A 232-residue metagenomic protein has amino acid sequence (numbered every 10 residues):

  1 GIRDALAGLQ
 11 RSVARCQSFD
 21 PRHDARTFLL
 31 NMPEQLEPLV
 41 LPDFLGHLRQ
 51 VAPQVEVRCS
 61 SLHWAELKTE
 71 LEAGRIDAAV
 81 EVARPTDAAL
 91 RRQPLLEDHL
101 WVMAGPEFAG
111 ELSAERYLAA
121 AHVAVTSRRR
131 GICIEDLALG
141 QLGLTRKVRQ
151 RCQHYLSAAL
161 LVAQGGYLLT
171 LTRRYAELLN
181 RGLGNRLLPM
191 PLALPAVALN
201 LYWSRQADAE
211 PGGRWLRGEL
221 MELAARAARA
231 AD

Functional and structural regions predicted by a protein language model:
G1-F19: Alpha-helical "hinge/linker" immediately C-terminal to small N-terminal DNA-binding modules
Q17-F28, R116-A119: Immediate post-signal peptide segment of exported/extracytoplasmic ligand-binding proteins
D24-D87, C152: Central regulatory/effector-binding core of bacterial HTH transcription factors
T27-N31, A79, V123, L169-T170 (+1 more regions): Short, well-ordered beta-strand segments
L39-V40, L118, N185-A230: A late-sequence structural motif
H63-L67, E72-I76, E81-V82, R128-L187: Hydrophobic hinge/microswitch elements
V82, G110-A114, A119-L142, R173 (+4 more regions): Secondary-structure junction motif
R91-W101, L169, R173-A176, R181-A196: Short beta-strand->loop
